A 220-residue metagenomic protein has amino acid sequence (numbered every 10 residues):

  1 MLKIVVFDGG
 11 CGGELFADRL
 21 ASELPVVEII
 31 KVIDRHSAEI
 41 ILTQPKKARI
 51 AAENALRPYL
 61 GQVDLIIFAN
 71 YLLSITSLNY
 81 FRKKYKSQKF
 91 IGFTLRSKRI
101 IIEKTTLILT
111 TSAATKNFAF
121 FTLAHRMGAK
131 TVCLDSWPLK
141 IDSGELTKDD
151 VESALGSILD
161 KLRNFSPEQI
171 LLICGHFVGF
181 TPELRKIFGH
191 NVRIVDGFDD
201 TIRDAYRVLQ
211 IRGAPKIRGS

Functional and structural regions predicted by a protein language model:
M1-S220: Non-catalytic structural scaffold of enzyme domains
